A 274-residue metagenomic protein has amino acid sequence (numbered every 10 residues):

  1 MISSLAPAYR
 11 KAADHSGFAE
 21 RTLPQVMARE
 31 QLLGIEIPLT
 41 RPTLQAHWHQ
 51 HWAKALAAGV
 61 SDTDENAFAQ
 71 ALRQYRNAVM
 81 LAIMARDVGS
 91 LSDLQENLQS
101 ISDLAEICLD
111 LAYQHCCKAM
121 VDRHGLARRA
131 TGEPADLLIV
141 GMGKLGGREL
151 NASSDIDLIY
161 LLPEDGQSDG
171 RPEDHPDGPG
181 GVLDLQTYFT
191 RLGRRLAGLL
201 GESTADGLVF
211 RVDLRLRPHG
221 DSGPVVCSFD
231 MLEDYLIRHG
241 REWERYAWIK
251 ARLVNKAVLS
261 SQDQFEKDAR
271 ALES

Functional and structural regions predicted by a protein language model:
M1-S274: A nucleotide- and high-energy phosphate-metabolite-utilizing enzyme signature
